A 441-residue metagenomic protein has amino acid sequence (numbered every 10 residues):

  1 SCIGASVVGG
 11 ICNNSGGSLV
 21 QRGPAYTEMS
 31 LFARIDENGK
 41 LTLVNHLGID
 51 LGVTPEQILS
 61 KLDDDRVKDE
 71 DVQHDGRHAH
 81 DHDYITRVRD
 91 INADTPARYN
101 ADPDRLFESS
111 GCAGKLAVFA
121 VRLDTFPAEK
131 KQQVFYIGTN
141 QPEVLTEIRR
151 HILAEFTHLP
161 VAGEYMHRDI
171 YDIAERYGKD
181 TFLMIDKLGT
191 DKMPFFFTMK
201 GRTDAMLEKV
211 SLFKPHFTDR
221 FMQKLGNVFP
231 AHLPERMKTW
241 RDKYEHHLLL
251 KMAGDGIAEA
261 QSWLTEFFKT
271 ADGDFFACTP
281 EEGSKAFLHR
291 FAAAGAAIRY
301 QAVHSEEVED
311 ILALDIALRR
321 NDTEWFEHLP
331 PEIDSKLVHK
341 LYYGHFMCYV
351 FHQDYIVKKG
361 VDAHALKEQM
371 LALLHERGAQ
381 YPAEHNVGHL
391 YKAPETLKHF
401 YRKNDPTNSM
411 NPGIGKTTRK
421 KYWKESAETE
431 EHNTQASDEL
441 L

Functional and structural regions predicted by a protein language model:
C2-T146, S437-L441: FAD-binding subdomain of flavoenzyme oxidoreductases
A5-C12, E164-D180, S284-A292, N386-H399: Short, conserved secondary-structure transition motifs
N14, Y177-F182, S426-T429: Short, surface-exposed amphipathic charged segments that create phosphate/polyanion-binding patches used for binding
G16, R34-K40, H46, R150-H158 (+4 more regions): Generic secondary-structure signature for well-ordered alpha-helical cores
R22-A25, E108-C112, F126-A128, I152-E155 (+3 more regions): A general structural signal for short secondary-structure junctions and capping/turn motifs
E28-F32, R105-F107, K115-V121, K131-G138 (+5 more regions): Structural beta-strand/beta-sheet cores of well-ordered domains, especially the beta-sheet scaffolds that support
K130-A162, D169-D172, R176-K224, L233-T270: A conserved active-site cap/scaffold subdomain adjacent to cofactor or substrate pockets
R202-L441: Conserved glycine-rich FAD pyrophosphate-binding loop
